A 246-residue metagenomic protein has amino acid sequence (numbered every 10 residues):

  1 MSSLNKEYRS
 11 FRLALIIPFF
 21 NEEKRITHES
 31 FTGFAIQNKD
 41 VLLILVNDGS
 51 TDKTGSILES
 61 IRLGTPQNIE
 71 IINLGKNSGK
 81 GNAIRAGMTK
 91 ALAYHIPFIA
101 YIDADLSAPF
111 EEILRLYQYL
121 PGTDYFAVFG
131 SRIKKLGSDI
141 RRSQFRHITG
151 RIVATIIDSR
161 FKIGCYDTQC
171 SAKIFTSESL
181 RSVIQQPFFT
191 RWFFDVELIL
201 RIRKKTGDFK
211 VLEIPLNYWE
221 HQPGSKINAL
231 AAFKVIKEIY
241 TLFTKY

Functional and structural regions predicted by a protein language model:
M1-L13, K162, Q186-Y246: Hydrophobic helical membrane-anchoring modules
A14-P18, I44-L45: Short hydrophobic beta-strand elements that form part of the catalytic alpha/beta core underpinning NDP-sugar/donor
E22-I36: Short, well-formed alpha-helical segments that are part of the catalytic scaffolds of diverse glycosyltransferases
E22-R25, S50, K80, P109: Donor nucleotide-sugar binding loop of glycosyltransferases
K24-H28, D52-I61: Acidic helix N-cap motif at the loop->helix transition within catalytic regions of sugar-transfer enzymes
D40-S50, I72-L74, I102: Short beta-strand/loop segment that forms part of the nucleotide-sugar
N47-S56, L106: A conserved acidic beta->alpha catalytic loop
L74-A93, F98, F110-F188, H221-I227 (+1 more regions): Acceptor/aglycone-binding surface of glycosyltransferases and processive sugar-polymer synthases
